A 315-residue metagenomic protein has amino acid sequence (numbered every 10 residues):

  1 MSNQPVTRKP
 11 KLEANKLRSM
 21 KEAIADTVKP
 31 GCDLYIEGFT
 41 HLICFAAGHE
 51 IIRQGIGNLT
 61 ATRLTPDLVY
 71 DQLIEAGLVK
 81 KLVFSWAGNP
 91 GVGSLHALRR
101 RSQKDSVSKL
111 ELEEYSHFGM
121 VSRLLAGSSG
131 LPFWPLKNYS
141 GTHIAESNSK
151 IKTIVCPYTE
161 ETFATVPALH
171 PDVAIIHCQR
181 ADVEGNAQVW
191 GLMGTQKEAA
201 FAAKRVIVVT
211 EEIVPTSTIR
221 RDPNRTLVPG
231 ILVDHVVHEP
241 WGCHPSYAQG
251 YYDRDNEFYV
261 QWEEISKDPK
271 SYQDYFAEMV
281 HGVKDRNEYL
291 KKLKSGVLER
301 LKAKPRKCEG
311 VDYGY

Functional and structural regions predicted by a protein language model:
S2-Y315: Conserved alpha/beta enzyme-core scaffold
